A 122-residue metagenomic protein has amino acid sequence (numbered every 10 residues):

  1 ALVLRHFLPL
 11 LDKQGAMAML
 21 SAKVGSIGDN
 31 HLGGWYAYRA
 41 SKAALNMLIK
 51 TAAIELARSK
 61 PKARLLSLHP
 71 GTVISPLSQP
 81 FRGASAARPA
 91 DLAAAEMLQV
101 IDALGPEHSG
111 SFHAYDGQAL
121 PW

Functional and structural regions predicted by a protein language model:
A1, A43-I54, D91-L98: Conserved active-site helix of classical SDR/Rossmann-fold NAD(P)-dependent CH-OH oxidoreductases
L2, H6: Short, conserved SAM-binding segment of the class I
P9, K13-S59: Catalytic loop of short-chain dehydrogenase/reductase
L20, S59-G71: Conserved beta-loop-beta element that borders a ligand/cofactor-binding pocket
V24, T72, A119: Residue-level detector of flexible, active-site-proximal loop/helix-junction positions within diverse enzyme catalytic
I27-D29, I74-L77: Short acidic/His/Gly/Ser-rich catalytic and metal-binding motifs that mark active-site loops of diverse hydrolases
A63, S67, S75, P80-W122: C-terminal helical subdomain
